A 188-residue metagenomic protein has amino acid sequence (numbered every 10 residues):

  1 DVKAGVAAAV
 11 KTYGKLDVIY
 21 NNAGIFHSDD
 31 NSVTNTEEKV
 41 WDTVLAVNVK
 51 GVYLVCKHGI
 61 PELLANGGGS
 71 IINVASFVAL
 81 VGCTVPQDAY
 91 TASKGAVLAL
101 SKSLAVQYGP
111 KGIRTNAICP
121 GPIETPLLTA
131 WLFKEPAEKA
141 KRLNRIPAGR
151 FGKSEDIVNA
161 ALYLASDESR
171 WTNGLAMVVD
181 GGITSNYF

Functional and structural regions predicted by a protein language model:
F26, D30, A161-L162, N173-F188: Short C-terminal tail/terminal secondary-structure segment of NAD(P)H-dependent dehydrogenase/reductase domains
D30-V33, E37-D42, R142: Substrate-binding pocket helix/loop in short-chain dehydrogenase/reductase
N35, P86-Q87, P110, P122-I146 (+1 more regions): A glycine/serine/threonine-rich, flexible loop-to-helix segment that serves as the NAD(P) cofactor-binding "lid"
C56, S93, S101: Active-site helix of classical SDR
P61, V106-P110, R170: Alpha-helical segment proximal to the catalytic Tyr-Lys
S76: Residue(s) in the substrate-gating loop at a strand-loop-helix junction that position the organic substrate next
G82-T91, S103, W131: Active-site loop-to-helix junction immediately N-terminal to the catalytic Tyr of the SDR YXXXK motif in Rossmann-fold
